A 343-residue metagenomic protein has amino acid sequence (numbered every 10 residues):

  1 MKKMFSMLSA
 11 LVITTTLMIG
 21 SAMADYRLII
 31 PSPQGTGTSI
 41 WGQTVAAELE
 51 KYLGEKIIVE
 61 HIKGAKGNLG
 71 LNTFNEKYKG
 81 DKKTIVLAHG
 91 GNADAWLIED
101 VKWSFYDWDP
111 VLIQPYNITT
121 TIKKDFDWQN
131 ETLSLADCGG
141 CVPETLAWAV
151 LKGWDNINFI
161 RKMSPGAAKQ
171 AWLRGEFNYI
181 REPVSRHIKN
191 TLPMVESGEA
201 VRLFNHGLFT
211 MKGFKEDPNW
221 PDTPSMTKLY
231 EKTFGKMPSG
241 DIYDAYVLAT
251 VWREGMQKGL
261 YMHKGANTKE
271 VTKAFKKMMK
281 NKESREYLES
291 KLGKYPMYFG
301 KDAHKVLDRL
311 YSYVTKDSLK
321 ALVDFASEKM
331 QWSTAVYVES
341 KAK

Functional and structural regions predicted by a protein language model:
M1-S9: Bacterial N-terminal signal peptides that target proteins for export
S9-M18: Bacterial N-terminal signal peptides
M23-W108, C141, L151-M194, K282-F299 (+1 more regions): N-terminal (or domain-start) structured segment
Y26-L28, I118, M256-L260: Short amphipathic alpha-helical segments
Y78-D81, L112-P115, Q129, V195 (+1 more regions): Extracellular/periplasmic catalytic domains that process cell-envelope and extracellular macromolecules
Y106-W154: A conserved helix-loop-strand patch within extracytoplasmic ligand-binding domains of the periplasmic binding
T191-M279, F325-K343: C-terminal lobe and pocket-closing loops of periplasmic/extracytoplasmic Venus-flytrap solute-binding proteins
V251-D317: Secondary-structure end/capping motifs
